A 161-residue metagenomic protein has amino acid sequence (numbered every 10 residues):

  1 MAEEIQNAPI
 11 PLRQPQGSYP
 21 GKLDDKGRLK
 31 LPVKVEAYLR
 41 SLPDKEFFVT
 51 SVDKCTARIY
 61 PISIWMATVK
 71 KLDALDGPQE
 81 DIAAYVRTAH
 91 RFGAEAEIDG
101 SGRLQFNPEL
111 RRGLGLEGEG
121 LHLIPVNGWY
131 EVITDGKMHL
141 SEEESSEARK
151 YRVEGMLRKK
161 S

Functional and structural regions predicted by a protein language model:
M1-G21, D25-K26, K34-S101, P108-S161: Flexible "stalk/tail and boundary" regions
